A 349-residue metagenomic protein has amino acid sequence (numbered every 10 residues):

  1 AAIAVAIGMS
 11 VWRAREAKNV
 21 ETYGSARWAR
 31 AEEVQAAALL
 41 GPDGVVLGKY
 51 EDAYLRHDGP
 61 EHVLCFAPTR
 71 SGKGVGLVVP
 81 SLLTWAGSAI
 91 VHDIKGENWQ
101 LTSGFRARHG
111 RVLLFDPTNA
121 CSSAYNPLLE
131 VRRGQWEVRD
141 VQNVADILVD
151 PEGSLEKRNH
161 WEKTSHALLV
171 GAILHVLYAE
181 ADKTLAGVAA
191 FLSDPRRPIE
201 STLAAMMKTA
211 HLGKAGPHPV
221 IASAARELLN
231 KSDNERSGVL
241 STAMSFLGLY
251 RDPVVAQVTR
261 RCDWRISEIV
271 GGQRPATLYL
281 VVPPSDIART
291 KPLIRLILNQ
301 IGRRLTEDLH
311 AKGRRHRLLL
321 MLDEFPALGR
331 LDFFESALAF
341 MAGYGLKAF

Functional and structural regions predicted by a protein language model:
A1-S71, V75-V78: Basic- and hydrophobic-enriched, low-structure N-terminal and domain-boundary segments that flank ATP-binding catalytic
Y54-A348: P-loop NTPase motor domains
